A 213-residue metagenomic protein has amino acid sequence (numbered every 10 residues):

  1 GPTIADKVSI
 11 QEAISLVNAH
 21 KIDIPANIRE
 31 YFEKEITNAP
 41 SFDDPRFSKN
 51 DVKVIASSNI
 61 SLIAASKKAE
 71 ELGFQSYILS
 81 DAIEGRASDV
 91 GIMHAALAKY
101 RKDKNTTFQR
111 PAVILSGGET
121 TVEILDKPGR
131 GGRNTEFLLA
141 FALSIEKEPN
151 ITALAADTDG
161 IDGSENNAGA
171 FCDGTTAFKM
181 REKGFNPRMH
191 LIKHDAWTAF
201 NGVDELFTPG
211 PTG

Functional and structural regions predicted by a protein language model:
T3, T121, D159: Catalytic metal-binding/acid-base residues of hydrolase active sites
A5-E12, A56-A64, G85, D89-M93 (+6 more regions): Conserved active-site and cofactor/substrate-binding residues in soluble primary-metabolism enzymes
A5-M93, L97-K102: Accessory alpha-helical/coil subdomains and C-terminal extensions that flank or cap enzyme catalytic cores
D6, I24, I28, V54 (+5 more regions): General beta-strand structural signal in soluble alpha/beta enzymes
K21-I24, D103-R110, N186: Short, glycine- and charge-enriched coil/turn segments that flank and shape catalytic ligand pockets
K67, G73-A155: Active-site segments that bind and position negatively charged phosphate/pyrophosphate groups
P128, L138-G213: Internal helix-turn-beta structural module
